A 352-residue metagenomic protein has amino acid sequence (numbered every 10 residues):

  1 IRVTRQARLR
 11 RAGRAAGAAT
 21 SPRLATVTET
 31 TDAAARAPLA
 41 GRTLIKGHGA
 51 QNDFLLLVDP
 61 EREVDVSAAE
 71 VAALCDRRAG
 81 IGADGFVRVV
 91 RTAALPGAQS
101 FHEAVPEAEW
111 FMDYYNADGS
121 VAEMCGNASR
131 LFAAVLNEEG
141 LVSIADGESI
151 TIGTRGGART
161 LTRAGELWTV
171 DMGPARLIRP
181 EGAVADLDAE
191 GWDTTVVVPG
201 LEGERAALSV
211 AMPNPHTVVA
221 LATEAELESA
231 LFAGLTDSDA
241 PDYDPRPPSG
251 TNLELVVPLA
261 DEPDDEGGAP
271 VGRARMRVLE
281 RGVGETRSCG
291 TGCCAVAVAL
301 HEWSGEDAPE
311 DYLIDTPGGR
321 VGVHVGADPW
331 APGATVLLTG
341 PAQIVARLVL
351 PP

Functional and structural regions predicted by a protein language model:
R2-R23: Compositionally biased, low-complexity flexible segments
L24-G165, V218-P352: A glycine-rich beta-to-alpha transition motif near the start of alpha/beta enzyme domains, typified by
G85, G173, A207-S209, L348: Glycine-centered structural positions embedded in regular secondary structure
A104, V184-A189: Short intrinsically disordered coil segments
A164-L167, A206: Short glycine/proline-enriched coil/turn segments at helix->beta-strand junctions
L167-A175: Membrane helix-loop-helix hairpins that form the core translocation module of multi-pass transporters
R176-P180: Short, charged/polar, Gly/Pro-enriched secondary-structure boundary elements
W192-E228: Internal active-site segments that recognize and position negatively charged phosphoryl groups and nucleotide moieties
